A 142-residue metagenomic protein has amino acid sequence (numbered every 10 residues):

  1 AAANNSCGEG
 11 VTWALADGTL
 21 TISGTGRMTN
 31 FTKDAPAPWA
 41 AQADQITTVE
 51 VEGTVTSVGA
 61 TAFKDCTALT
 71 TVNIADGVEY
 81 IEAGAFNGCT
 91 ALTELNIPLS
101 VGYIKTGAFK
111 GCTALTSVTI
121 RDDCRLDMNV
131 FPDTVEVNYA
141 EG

Functional and structural regions predicted by a protein language model:
A2-V49: N-terminal segments that cap or nucleate solenoid repeat domains
D17-G26, A43-S57, T67-Y80, T90-Y103 (+2 more regions): Structural signature of tandem-repeat unit edges
N30-T32, G59, M128: Short acidic, gly/pro-rich beta-turn/loop elements at beta-sheet edges and active-site/ligand-binding grooves
D34-W39, A83, R125-D127: Intrinsically disordered, low-complexity boundary segments flanking structured domains
P38-A41, S57, T61: Amphipathic alpha-helical interaction surfaces in cytosolic regulatory modules
G59-A62, E82-N87, K105-K110: Consensus positions within tandem repeat domains that build extended binding/scaffold surfaces
